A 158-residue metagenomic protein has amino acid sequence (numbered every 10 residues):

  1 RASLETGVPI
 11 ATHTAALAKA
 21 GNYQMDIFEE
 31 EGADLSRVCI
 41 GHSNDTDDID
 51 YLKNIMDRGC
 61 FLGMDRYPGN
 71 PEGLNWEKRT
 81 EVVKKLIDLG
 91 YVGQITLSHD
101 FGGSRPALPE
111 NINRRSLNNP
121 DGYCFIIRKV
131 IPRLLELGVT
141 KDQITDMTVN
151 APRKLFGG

Functional and structural regions predicted by a protein language model:
R1-T46: Divalent metal-binding pocket/active-site signature
S3, L62, D100, I144 (+1 more regions): Divalent metal-coordination and catalytic microenvironments
P9, E29-S36, N54-G63, Y91-G93: Glycine-enriched alpha-helix->loop->beta-strand junction motifs that scaffold or abut catalytic
A11-H13, C39-S43, G63-D65, S98-D100 (+1 more regions): A cross-family glycoside hydrolase active-site/sugar-binding cleft signature
L17-N22, D45-L52, G69-E72, G103-R105: Active-site environment of divalent metal-dependent phosphoester hydrolases
I40-T46, D65-D88: Active-site glycine- and acidic-residue-rich loops that bind and position anionic ligands or nucleotide-like cofactors
D65-R66, Y91-S116, I144: Short acidic/histidine-rich active-site segments
D121-G158: Mid-to-C-terminal alpha-helical segments outside catalytic/metal-binding sites
